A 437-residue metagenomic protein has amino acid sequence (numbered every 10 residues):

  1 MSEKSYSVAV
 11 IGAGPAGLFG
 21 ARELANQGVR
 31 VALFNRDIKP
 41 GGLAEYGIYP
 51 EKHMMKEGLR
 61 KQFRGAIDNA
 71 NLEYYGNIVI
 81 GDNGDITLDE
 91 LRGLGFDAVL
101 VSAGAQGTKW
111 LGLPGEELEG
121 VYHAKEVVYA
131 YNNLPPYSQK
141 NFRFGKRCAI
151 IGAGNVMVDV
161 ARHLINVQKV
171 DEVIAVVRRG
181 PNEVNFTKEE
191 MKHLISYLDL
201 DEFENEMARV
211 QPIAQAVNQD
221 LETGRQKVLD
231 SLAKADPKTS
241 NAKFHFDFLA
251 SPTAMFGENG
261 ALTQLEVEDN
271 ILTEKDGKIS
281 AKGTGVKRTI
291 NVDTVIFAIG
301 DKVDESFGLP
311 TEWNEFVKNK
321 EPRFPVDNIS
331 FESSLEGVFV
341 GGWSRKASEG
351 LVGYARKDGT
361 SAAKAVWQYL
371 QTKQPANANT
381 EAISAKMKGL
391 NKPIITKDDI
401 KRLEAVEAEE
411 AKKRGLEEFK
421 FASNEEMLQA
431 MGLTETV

Functional and structural regions predicted by a protein language model:
E3-G14, F144-I151: Beta1/beta-strand and adjacent pyrophosphate-binding region of the FAD-binding site in flavoprotein oxidoreductases
Y6-V79, H163-D220: Beta1-alpha1 glycine-rich phosphate/pyrophosphate-binding loop at the start of Rossmann-like nucleotide-binding domains
F63-P114, T253-L265: Feature captures the FAD/FMN-dependent oxidoreductase FAD-binding
A103-E116, D301-T311: Flavin (primarily FAD) binding-site architecture
T108-Q168, R179, N319-I329: Glycine-rich dinucleotide-binding loop and its adjacent helix/turn
L118, N328-I329, L335-V437: C-terminal, flexible cofactor-proximal segment of oxidoreductases
G120-S138, M255, A261, T273-K346: FAD-site-proximal beta/loop scaffold in flavoenzymes
V158-R288, I329, V366-K386, N391: Dinucleotide-binding/catalytic capping subdomain of oxidoreductase cores
